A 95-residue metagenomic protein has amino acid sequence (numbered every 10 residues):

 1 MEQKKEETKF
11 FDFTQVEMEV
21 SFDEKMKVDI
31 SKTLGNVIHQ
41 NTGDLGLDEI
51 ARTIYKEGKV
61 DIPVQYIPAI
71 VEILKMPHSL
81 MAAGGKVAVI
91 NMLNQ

Functional and structural regions predicted by a protein language model:
M1-Q95: Positively charged, low-complexity terminal tracts and the immediately adjacent first secondary-structure elements
